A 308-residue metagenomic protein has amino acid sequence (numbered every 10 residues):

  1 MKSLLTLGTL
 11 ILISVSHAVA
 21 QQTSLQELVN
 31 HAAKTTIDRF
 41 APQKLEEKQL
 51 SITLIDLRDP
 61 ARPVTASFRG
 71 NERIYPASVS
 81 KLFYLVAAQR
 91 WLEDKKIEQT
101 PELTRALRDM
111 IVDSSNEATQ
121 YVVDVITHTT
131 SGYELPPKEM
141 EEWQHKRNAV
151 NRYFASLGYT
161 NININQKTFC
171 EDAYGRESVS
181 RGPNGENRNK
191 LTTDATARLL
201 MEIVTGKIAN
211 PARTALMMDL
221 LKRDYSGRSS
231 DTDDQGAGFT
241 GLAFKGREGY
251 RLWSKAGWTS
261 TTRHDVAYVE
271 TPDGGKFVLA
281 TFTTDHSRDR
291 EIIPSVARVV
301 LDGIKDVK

Functional and structural regions predicted by a protein language model:
S3-R69, L92-I97, M140, Q144 (+2 more regions): N-terminal leader/targeting segments and the immediately adjacent pre-domain N-terminus
Q21-T36, K44-Q49, R188, T192 (+1 more regions): Structured C-terminal helix/loop/strand segments within mature extracytoplasmic catalytic/sensor domains
S24-T35, E47, E102-R181, N189-D194: Active-site-adjacent helix/loop patches that line small-molecule binding or acyl-intermediate pockets
S51-L54, A77, D109, Y121 (+3 more regions): Structural recognition of the beta-strand scaffold that forms the well-ordered cores of secreted hydrolase catalytic
R58-P60, R73-Y75, N116-A118, H128-T129 (+5 more regions): Solvent-exposed loop/turn segments at secondary-structure junctions within structured extracellular/periplasmic domains
Y75-I97, M110, L279: Active-site SXXK
V86-D94, D124, R198-T205, D302: Short glycine/serine- and small hydrophobic-enriched flexible loop segments
R90-R108, T119, N210-T214: Short, well-structured active-site flanking segments
